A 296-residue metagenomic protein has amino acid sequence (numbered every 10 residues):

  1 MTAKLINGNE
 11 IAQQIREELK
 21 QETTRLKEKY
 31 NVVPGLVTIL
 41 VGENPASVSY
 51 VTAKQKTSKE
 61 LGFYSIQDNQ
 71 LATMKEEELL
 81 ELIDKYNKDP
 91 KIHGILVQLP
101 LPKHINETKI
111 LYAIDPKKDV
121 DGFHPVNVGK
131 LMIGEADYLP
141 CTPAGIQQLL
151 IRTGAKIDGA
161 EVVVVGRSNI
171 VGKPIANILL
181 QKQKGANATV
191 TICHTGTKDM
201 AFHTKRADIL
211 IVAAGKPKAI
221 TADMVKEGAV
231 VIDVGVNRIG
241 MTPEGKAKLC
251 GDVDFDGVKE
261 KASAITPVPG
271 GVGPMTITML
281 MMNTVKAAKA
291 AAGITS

Functional and structural regions predicted by a protein language model:
M1-N31: Positively charged, low-complexity intrinsically disordered leader regions
P34-L36, V162: Conserved hydrophobic helix-helix packing surfaces used for dimerization/oligomerization
L36, S58-A72, A186-I192: Short beta-strand elements in bilobed, periplasmic/extracellular small-molecule ligand-binding domains
V41-Q55, A136-V230, I239, K246-D256: Glycine-rich phosphate/diphosphate-binding loop of Rossmann-like nucleotide-binding domains
E78-P90: Short, well-structured alpha-helical segments in soluble
L96-V162, H203: Anion-binding alpha/beta catalytic cores of soluble intermediary-metabolism enzymes, centered on
L99, A214, V234-G235: Glycine-rich, N-terminal phosphate-binding loop of Rossmann-like dinucleotide-binding domains
E107-H124, V128, G235-A292: Rossmann-fold NAD(P)-binding glycine/threonine-rich loop
